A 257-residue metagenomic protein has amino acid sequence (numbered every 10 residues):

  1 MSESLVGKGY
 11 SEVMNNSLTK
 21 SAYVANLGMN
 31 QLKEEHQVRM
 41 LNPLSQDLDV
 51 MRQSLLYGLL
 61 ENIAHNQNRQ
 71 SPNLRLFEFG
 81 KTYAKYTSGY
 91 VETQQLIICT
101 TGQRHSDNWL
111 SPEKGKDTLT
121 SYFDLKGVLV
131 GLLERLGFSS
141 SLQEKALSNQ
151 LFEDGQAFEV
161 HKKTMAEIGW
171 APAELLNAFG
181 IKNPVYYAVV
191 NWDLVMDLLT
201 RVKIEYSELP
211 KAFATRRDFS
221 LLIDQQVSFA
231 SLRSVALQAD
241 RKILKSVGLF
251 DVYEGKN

Functional and structural regions predicted by a protein language model:
M1-L74: Extended, well-folded interaction surfaces typified by the phenylalanyl-tRNA synthetase beta subunit core
K8, S45-Q53, R69, S88-G89 (+3 more regions): Hydrophobic alpha-helical scaffolding
Y10-S11, A64-N68, T101-Q103, E134 (+1 more regions): Generic secondary-structure signature for well-ordered alpha-helical cores
N15, V24, H105-N257: A carboxyl-terminal module marker
K20-Y23, Q53-G102, P184-V202, A239-K256: Conserved alpha/beta core surface patches that mediate binding of polyanionic ligands
N26-H36, Q70, A84-G89, D107-L110 (+2 more regions): Short, glycine- and charge-enriched coil/turn segments that flank and shape catalytic ligand pockets
H36-L41, T82-K114, P210-D218: Residues forming anionic-ligand binding surfaces in small-molecule and nucleic-acid pockets of primarily soluble enzymes
L44, Q67, Y86, F158-K162: Short acidic, glycine-rich loop/turn motifs
